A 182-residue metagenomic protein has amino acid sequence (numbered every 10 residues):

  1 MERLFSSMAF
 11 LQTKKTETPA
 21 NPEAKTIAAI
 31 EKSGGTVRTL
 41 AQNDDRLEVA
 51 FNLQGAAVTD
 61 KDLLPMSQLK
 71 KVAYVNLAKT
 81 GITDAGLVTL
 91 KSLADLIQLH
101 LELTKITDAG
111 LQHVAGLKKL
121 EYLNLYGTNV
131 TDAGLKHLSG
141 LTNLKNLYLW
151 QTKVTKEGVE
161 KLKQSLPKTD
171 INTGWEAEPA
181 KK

Functional and structural regions predicted by a protein language model:
M1-N129, A133-K182: N-terminal capping/linker segments that flank leucine-rich repeat
